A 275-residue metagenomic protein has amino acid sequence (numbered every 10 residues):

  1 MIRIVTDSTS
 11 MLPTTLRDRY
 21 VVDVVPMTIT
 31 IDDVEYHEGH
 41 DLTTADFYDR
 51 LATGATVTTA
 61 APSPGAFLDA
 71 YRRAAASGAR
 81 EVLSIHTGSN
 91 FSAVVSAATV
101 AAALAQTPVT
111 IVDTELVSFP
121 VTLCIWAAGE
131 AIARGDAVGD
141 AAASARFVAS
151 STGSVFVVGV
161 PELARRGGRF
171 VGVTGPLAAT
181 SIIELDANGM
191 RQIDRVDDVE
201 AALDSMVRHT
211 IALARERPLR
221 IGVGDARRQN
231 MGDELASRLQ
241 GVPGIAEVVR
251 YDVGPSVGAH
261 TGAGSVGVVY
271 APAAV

Functional and structural regions predicted by a protein language model:
M1, G78-E81, G244: Short loop/turn motifs at secondary-structure junctions
I2-P62, A66: N-terminal glycine-rich anion-binding loop in soluble enzyme alpha/beta folds
R3, T9-T30, S96-T110, V117-V275: Mixed-charge interfacial surface used for oligomerization/domain docking and macromolecular partner engagement
T6, S84-G88, V269: Short beta-strand segments
Y36, T114-V117: A short, ordered amphipathic alpha-helix with a cationic face
D49-G54, R80-S84, A102-T114, R250: Glycine/charged-rich beta-loop-alpha catalytic/anionic-binding loops adjacent to active sites
G54-N90, S96-A97, L104, A142: Glycine-rich phosphate- or other oxyanion-binding loops that anchor nucleotides, phosphorylated ligands
